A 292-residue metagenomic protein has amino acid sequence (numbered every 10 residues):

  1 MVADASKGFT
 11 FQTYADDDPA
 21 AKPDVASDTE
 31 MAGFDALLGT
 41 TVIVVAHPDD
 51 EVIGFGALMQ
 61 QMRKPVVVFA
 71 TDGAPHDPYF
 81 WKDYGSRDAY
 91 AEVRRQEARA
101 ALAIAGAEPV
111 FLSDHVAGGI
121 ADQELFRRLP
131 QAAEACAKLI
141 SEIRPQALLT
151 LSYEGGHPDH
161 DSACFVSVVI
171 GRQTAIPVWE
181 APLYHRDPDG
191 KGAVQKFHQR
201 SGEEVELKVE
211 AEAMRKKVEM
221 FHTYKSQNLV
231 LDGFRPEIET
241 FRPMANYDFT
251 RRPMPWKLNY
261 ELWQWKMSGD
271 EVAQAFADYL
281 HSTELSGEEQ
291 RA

Functional and structural regions predicted by a protein language model:
M1-P177, E219, T223, T240 (+3 more regions): Active-site beta-strand->loop->alpha-helix modules in alpha/beta enzyme cores, enriched in Gly/His/Asp(Glu)
M31, D35, P145-T150, V194-K196 (+3 more regions): Short, well-ordered helical secondary-structure segments
D72-A74, P182-D187: Short beta-alpha junction loops
L183, G190-A193, F276, L285: Active-site cores that bind ATP or allylic diphosphates and position pyrophosphate for catalysis
H185-M254: A conserved mid-domain beta-alpha-beta active-site/ligand-binding segment of alpha/beta enzyme cores
N228-A292: C-terminal and late-domain segments of enzyme folds
